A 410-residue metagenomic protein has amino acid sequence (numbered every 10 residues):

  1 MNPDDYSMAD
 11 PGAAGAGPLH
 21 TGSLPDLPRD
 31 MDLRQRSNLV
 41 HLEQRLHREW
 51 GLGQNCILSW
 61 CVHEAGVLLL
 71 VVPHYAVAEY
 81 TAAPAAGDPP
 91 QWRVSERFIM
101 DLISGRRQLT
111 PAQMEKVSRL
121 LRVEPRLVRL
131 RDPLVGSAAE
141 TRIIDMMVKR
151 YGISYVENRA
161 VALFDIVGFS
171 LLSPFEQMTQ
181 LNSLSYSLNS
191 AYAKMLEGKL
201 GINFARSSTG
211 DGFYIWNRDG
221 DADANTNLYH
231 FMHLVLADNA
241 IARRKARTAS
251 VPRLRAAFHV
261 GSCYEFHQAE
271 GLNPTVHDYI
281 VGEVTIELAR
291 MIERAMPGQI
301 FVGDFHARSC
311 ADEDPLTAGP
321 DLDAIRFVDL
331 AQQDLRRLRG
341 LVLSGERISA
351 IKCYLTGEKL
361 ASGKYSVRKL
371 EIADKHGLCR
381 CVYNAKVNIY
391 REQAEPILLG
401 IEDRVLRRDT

Functional and structural regions predicted by a protein language model:
M1-M147, P297-T410: Intrinsically disordered, glycine/charged-rich C-terminal tails and inter-domain linkers that flank nucleotidyl cyclase
R129-P133, M147-H233: Catalytic NTP-binding/metal-coordinating core of nucleotidyl cyclase/transferase enzymes
Y155-N158, T209, V251, H259 (+1 more regions): Short, well-ordered loop/turn elements at secondary-structure boundaries
L163, R255-H259, Q299-D304: A structural signal for short, well-ordered beta-strand segments and their strand-loop junctions that often border
F169, C263, A307-R308: Short, solvent-exposed loop/turn segments at secondary-structure junctions
E197-D223, A242-V281: Catalytic core of nucleotidyl cyclases, primarily class III adenylyl/guanylyl cyclases
E270-V284, D314-I325: Short, surface-exposed, charged loop/turn segments at secondary-structure junctions
T285-I300: A contiguous pocket-lining binding segment that forms or flanks enzyme active sites
